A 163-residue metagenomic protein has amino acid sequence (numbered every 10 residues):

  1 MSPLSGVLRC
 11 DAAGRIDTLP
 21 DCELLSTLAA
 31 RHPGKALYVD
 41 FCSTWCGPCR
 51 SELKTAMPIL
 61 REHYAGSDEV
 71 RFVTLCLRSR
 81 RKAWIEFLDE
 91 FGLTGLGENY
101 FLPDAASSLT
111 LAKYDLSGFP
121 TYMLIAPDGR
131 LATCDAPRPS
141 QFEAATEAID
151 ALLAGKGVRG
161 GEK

Functional and structural regions predicted by a protein language model:
M1-I16, G161-K163: N-terminal targeting signals for export/organelle localization
I16-L37, R61-E62: A short beta-strand-turn-helix
K35-A36, L53-L75: Conserved helix-turn-beta segment immediately C-terminal to the redox Cys motif in thioredoxin-like folds
K35-L37, F41-W45, L77, G118: Short pre-active-site segment immediately N-terminal to redox-active cysteine/selenocysteine motifs in thiol-based
F41-P58: Conserved redox-active cysteine motifs that mediate thiol-disulfide chemistry, especially di-cysteine Cys-X(1-2)-Cys
S67-A83, L93-A106: Thiol-based oxidoreductase modules, predominantly thioredoxin-like and allied folds used for disulfide exchange
L88-P127: Short, internal strand/loop/helix patches that form the active-site neighborhood or redox-interaction surface
L124-K163: Thiol-/selenol-based redox modules, centered on thioredoxin-like and closely related oxidoreductase domains
